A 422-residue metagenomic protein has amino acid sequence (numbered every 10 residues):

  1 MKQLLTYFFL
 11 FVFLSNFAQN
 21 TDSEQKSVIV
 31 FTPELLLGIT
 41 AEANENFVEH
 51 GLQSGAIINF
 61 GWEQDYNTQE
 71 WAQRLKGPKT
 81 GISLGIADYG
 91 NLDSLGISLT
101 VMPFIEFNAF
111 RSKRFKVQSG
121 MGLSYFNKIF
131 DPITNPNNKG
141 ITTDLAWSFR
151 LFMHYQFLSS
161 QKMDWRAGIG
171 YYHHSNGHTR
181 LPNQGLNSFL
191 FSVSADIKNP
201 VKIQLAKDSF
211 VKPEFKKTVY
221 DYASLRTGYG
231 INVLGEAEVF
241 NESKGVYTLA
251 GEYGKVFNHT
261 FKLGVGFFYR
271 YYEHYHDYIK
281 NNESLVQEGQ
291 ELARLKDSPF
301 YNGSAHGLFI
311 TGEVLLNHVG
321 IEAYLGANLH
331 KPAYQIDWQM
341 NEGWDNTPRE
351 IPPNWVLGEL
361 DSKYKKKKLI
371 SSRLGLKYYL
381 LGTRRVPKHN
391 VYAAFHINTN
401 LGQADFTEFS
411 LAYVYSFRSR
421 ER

Functional and structural regions predicted by a protein language model:
Q19-V28, Y66-P78, D93, A109-F115 (+5 more regions): Short loop/turn motifs that connect adjacent beta-strands in outer-membrane beta-barrel proteins
Q19-Y66, L205-G254, F406-S416: Short glycine/proline- and aromatic-enriched beta-strand/turn motifs that initiate or cap beta-hairpins
S27, H50-A56, L95-V101, T143-F149 (+7 more regions): Residues that define the transmembrane beta-barrel architecture of outer-membrane proteins
I29-P33, P78-I82, F115-M121, W165-I169 (+8 more regions): Transmembrane beta-strands of outer-membrane beta-barrel proteins
P33, I58-Q64, V101-F107, S119-L123 (+9 more regions): Residues on the lipid-exposed face of transmembrane beta-strands in outer-membrane beta-barrel proteins
L35-A41, W62-Q64, L84-G90, L123-I129 (+9 more regions): Transmembrane beta-strands of outer-membrane beta-barrel pores
A56-I58, N187-D208, L376, A404-R422: Outer-membrane beta-barrel "beta-signal"
Y89-L92, K128-I133, N138-D144, Q184 (+5 more regions): Extracellular/periplasm-exposed beta-strand and loop segments of Gram-negative cell-envelope proteins, dominated by
